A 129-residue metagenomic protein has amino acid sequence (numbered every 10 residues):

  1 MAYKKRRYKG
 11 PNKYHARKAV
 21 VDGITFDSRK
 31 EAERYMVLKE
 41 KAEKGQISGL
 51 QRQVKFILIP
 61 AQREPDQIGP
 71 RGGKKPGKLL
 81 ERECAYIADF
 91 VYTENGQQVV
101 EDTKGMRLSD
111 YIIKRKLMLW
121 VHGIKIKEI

Functional and structural regions predicted by a protein language model:
M1-I129: Electrostatic, structured charged patches in enzyme active sites and in nucleic-acid/phosphate-binding
